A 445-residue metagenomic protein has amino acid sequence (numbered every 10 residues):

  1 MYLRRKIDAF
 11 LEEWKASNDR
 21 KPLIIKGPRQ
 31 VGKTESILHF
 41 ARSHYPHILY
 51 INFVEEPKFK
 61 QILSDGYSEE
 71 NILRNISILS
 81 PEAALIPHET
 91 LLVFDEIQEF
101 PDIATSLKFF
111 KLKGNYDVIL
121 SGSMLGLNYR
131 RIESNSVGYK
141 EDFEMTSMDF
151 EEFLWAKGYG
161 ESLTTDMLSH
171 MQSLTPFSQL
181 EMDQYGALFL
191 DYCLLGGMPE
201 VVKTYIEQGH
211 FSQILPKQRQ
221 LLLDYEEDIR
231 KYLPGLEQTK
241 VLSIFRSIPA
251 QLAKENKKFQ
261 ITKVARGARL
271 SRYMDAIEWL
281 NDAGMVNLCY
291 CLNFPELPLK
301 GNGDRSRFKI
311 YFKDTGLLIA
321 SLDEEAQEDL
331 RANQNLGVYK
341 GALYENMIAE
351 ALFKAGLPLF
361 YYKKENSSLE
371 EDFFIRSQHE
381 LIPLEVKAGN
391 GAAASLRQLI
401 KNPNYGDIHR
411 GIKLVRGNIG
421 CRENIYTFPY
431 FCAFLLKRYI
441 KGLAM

Functional and structural regions predicted by a protein language model:
M1-A16: N-terminal pre-Walker A segment at the start of P-loop NTPase domains
K33: Conserved lysine of the Walker
S36, F40: Hydrophobic positions on the alpha1 helix immediately C-terminal to the Walker A/P-loop
E55-H88: Short glycine-rich substrate-engagement loop in P-loop NTPases that contacts/grips substrate
V93, D117-S123, E144: Structural recognition of the conserved hydrophobic beta-strand(s) that form the central parallel beta-sheet of P-loop
R130-A253: Interdomain motor-coupling "hinge/lid" segment immediately C-terminal to the ATP-binding subdomain of NTP-driven enzymes
K203-E370, F374-Q378: Accessory nucleic acid-recognition modules appended to NTPase machines
A388-F428: Catalytic cores of nucleic-acid endonucleases
